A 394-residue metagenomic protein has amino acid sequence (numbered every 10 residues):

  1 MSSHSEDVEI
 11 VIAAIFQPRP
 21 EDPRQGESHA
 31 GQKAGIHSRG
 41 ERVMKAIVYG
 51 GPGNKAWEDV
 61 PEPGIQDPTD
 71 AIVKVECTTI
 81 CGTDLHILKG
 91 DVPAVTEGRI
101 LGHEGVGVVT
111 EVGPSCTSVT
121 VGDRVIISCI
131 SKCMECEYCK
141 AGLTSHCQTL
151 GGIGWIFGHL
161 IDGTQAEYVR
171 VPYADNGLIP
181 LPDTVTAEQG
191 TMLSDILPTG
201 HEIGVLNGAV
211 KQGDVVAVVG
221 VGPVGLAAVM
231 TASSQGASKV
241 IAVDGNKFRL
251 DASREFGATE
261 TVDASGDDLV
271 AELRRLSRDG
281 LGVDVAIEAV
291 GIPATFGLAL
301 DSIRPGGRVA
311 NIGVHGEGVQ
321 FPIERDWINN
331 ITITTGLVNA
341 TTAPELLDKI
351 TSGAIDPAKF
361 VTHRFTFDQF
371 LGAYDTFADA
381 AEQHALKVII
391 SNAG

Functional and structural regions predicted by a protein language model:
G31-R42, R275, G297-D301, A340-G394: C-terminal hydrophobic helical "lid"/dimerization subdomain of Rossmann-like NAD(P)H-dependent oxidoreductases
P61-T78, D91-K140, P182-T184: Glycine-rich beta-strand-centered segment in the early N-terminal region that forms part of a ligand/cofactor-binding
E135-V219, A358: NAD(P)H dinucleotide-binding glycine-rich loop of Rossmann-like/cofactor-binding domains, especially the beta1-alpha1
P180-D267, A271: Mid-domain Rossmann-like dinucleotide-binding core that forms the NAD(H)/NADP(H) cofactor-binding site
A237, R254, T259, V290-I355 (+2 more regions): Glycine-rich phosphate-binding loop and adjacent beta-alpha segment of Rossmann(oid) nucleotide-cofactor-binding
L269-D279: Short amphipathic alpha-helix with an adjacent loop that forms part of the alpha/beta core around
